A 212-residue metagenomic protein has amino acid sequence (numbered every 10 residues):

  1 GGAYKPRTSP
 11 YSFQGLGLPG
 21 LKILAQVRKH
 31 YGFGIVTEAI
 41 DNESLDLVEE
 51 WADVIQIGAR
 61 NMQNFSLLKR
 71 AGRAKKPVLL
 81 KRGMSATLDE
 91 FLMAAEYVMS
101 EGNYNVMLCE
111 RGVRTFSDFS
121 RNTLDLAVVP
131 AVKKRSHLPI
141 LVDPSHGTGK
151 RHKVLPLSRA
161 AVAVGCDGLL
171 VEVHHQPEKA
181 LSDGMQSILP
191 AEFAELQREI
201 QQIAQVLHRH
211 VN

Functional and structural regions predicted by a protein language model:
G1, I35-E38, I55-I57, V78-L80 (+3 more regions): Hydrophobic faces of well-ordered beta-strands that scaffold small-molecule active sites in alpha/beta enzyme cores
G1-L18, H174-M185: Glycine-rich, proline-tolerant flexible connector loops at the mouths of alpha/beta enzymes
G2-Y4, I40-N42, R60, G83-S85 (+4 more regions): Active-site beta-loop-alpha junctions enriched in small/polar residues
A3-T8, N61-A127: Conserved anion-binding
S12-T37, R70-P77, L126-L141, Q186-H210: Alpha-helix-loop-beta-strand connector modules within alpha/beta enzyme cores
E43-W51, E90-A94, G149-D167, H175: Catalytic cores of alpha/beta
L47-Q56, G72-V78, M99-N105, S136-P139 (+1 more regions): Glycine-enriched alpha-helix->loop->beta-strand junction motifs that scaffold or abut catalytic
M99-V164: Active-site/ligand-binding-proximal alpha/beta "capping" segment
